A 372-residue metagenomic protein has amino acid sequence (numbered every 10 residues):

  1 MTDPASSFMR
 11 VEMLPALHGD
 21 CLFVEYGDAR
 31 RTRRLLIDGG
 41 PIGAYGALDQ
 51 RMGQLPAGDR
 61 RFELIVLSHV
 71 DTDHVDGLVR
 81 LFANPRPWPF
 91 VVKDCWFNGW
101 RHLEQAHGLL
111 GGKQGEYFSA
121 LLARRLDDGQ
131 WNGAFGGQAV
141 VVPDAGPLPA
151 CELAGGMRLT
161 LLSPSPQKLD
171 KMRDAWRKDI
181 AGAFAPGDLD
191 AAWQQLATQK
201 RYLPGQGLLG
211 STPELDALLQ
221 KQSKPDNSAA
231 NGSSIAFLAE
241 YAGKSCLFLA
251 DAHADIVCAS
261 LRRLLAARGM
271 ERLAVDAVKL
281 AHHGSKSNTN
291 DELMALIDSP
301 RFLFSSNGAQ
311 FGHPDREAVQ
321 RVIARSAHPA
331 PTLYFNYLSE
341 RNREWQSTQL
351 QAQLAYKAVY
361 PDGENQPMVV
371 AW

Functional and structural regions predicted by a protein language model:
M1-M9, L17-D20, E240-A242, D255-A267 (+4 more regions): C-terminal regulatory/interaction regions
T2-F8, F82-S245, P331-T332, N336-W372: Flexible, acidic/histidine-containing loops and adjacent segments that form or flank the divalent-metal
D3-R61, A230-D255: Conserved beta-strand hairpin/beta-sheet module of binuclear metal-dependent hydrolase folds, prominently
A29-I65, V79-W88, K171-W193, A252-E271: Pre-active-site segment of Zn-dependent metallo-hydrolases
D38-P41, V70, W100, P164-P166 (+4 more regions): Active-site metal-binding loops of divalent metal-dependent hydrolases
F62-D73, V278-H282: Metallo-beta-lactamase
V92, S299-R301: Proline-aspartate-enriched helix->loop->beta-strand connector
